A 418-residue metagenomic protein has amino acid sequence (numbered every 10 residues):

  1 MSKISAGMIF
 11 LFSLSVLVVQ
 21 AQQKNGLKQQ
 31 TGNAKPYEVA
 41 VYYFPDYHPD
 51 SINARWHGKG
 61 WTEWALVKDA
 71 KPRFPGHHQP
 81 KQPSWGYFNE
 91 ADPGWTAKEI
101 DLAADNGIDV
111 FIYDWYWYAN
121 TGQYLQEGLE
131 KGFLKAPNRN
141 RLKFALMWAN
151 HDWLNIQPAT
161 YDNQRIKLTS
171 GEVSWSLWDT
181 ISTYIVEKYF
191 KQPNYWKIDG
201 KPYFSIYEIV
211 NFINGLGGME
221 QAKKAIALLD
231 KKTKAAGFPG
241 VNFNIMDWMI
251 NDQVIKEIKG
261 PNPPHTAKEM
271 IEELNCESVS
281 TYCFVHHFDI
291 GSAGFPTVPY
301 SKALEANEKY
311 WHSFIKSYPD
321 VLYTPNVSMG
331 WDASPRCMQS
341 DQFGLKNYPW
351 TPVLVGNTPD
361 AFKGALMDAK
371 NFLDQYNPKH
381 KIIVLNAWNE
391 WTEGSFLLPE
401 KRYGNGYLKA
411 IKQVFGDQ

Functional and structural regions predicted by a protein language model:
M1-K28: Bacterial Sec-dependent N-terminal signal peptides
N25-Q418: Glycan-processing catalytic domains of CAZymes
